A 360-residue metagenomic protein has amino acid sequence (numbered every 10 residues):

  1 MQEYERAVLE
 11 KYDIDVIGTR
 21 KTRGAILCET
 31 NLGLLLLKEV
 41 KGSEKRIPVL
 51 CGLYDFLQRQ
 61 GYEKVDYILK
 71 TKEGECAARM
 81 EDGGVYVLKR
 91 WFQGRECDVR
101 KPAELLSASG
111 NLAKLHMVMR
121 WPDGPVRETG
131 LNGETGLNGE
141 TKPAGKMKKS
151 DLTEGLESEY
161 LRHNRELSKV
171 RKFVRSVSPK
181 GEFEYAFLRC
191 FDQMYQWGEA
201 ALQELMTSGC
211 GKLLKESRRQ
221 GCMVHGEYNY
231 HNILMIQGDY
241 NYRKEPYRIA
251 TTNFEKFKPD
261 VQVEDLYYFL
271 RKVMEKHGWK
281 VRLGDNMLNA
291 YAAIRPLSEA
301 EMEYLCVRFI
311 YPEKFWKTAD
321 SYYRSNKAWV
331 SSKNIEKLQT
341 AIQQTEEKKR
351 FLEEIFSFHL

Functional and structural regions predicted by a protein language model:
R6-E29: ATP-binding glycine-rich phosphate-binding loop
G18, V126-G133, G139-M223: ATP-dependent phospho-/nucleotidyl transfer catalytic cores
L27, I68, Q203-V263: Active-site acidic catalytic loop and adjacent metal/ATP-binding pocket of ATP-dependent phosphoryl transfer enzymes
G33-T129, G136-K148: ATP-binding pocket architecture of kinase catalytic cores
Y86-V99, K169-V177, F269, Y311-W329: A glycine-centered beta->alpha junction motif in the catalytic cores of kinase/phosphotransferase enzymes
V263-P296, F309-A328: Active-site activation/catalytic loop segments of kinase-like enzymes and analogous catalytic loops in related
W316-L360: ATP/Mg2+ or Mg2+-diphosphate-binding catalytic cores that bind nucleotide phosphates or diphosphates via glycine-rich
